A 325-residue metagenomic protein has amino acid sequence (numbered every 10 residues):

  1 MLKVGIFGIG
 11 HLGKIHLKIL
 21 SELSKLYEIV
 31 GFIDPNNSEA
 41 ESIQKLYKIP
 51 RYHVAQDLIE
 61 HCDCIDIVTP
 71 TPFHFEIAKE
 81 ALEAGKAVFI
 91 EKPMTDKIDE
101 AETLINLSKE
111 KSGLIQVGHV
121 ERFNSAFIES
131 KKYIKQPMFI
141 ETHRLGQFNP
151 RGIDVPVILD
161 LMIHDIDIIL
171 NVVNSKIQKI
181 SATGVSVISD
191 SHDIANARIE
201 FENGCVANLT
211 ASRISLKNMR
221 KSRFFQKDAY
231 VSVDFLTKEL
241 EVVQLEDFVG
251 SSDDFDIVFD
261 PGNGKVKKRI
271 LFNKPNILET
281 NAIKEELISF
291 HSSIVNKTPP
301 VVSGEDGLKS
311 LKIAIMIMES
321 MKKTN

Functional and structural regions predicted by a protein language model:
M1-Y47, I169: N-terminal Rossmann-like dinucleotide-binding module
I15, P35, K274-I288, V302: Active-site loop of classical SDR/Rossmann-like NAD(P)-dependent oxidoreductases, centered on the catalytic Tyr-X3-Lys
H16, Y47-I105: Beta-loop-alpha module in the N-terminal Rossmann-like domain of NAD(P)-dependent dehydrogenases, especially those
I49, A84-K86, K111-L114, C205: A short helix->loop->beta-strand "cap" motif at the edges of active sites that frequently abuts
C64-I67, E285-N325: C-terminal helix-rich "cap/oligomerization" subdomain common to oxidoreductases
T95-G152: A contiguous active-site-proximal alpha/beta segment in oxidoreductase catalytic domains
G118-S125, F148-K179, H192-D193, G307: Mid-domain beta-loop-alpha active-site segment that forms a flexible, acidic cofactor/metal-binding surface
I166-L245, V249, I277-K297: Contiguous beta-strand/loop segments that form the cofactor/metal-binding neighborhood of enzyme cores
